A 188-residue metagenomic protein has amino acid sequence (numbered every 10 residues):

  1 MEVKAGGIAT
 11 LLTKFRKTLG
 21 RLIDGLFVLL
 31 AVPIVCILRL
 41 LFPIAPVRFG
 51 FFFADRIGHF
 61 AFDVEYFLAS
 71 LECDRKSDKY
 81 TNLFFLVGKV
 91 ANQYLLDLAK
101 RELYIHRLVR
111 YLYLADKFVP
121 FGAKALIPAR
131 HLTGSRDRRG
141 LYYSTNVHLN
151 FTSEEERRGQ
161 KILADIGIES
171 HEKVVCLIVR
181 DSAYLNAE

Functional and structural regions predicted by a protein language model:
M1-E188: N-terminal targeting/anchoring "stem" of glycan-biosynthesis enzymes
